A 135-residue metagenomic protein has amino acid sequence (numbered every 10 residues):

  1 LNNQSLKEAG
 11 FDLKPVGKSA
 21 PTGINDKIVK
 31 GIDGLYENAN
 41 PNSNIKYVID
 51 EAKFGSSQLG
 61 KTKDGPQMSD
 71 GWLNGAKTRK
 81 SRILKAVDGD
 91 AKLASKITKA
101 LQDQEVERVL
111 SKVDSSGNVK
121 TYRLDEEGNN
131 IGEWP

Functional and structural regions predicted by a protein language model:
L1-P135: Catalytic toxin/effector domains delivered as secreted proteins or via bacterial secretion systems
